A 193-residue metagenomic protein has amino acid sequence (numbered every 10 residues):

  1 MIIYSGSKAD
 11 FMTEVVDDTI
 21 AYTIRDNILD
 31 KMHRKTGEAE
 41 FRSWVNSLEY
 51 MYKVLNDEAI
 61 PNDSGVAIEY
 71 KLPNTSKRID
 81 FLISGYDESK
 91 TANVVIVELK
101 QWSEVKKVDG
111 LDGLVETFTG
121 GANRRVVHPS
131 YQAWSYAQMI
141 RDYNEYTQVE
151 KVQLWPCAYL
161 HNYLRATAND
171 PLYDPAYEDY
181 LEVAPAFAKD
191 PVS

Functional and structural regions predicted by a protein language model:
M1-S193: Accessory nucleic-acid engagement/destabilization modules that flank
